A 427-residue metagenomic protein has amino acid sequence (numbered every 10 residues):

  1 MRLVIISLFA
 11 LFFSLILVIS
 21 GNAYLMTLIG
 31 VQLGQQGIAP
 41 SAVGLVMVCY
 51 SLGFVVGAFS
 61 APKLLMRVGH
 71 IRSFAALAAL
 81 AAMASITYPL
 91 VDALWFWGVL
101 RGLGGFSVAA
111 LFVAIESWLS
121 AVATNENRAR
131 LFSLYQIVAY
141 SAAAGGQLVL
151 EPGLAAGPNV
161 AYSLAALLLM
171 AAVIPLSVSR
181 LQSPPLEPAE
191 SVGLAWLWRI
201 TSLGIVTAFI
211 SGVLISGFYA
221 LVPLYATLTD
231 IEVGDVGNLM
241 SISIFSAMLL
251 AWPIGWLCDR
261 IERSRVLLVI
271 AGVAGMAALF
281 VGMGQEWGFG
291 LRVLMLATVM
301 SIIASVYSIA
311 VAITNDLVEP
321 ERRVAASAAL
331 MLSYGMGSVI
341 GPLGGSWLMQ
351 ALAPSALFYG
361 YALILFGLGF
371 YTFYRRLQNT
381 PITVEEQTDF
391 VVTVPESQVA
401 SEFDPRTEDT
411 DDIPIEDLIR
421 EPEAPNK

Functional and structural regions predicted by a protein language model:
M1-L3, P184-E190, R375-K427: Intrinsic disorder in cytosolic terminal tails and internal cytosolic loops of multi-pass membrane transporters
R2-S51, G204, I215-Y225, T229 (+1 more regions): Helix-loop boundary and gating motifs at the non-cytosolic
P40-S41, N125-Y135, V233-G234, V318-L330: Loop-to-transmembrane helix entry/capping segments in MFS-fold secondary transporters and related SLC/MFSD carriers
G57-G69, L154, L250-E262, M349: Helix-to-loop junctions at the C-terminal end of transmembrane segments in multipass secondary transporters
R72-I86, A166, R265-F280, A362: Structural signature of the two symmetry-related core transmembrane helices
A110-A123, A304-V318: Intracellular juxtamembrane helix-capping segments at the cytosolic ends of symmetry-related transmembrane helices
A166-P185, L368-R376: C-terminal membrane-cytosol helix-exit motif in multi-pass small-molecule transporters
S264-Y307: C-terminal transmembrane helical hairpin of 12-TM major facilitator-type secondary transporters
